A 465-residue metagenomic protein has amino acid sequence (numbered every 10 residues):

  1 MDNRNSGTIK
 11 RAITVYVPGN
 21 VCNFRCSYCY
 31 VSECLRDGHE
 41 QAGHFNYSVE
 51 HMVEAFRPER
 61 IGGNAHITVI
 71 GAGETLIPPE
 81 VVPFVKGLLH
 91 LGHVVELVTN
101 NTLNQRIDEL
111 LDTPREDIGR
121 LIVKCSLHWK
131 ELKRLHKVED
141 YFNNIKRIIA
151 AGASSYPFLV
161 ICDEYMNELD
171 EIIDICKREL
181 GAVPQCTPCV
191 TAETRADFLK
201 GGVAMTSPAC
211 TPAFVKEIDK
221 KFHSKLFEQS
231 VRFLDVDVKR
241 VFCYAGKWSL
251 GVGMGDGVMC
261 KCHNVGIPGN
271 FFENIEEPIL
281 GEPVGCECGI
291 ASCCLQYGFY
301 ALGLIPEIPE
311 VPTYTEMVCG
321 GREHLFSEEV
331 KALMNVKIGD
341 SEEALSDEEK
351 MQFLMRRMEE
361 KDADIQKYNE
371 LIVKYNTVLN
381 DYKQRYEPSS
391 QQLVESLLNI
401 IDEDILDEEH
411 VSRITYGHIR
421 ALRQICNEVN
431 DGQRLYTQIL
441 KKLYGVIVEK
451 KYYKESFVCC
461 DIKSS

Functional and structural regions predicted by a protein language model:
M1-N5, G285-N380, Q384, S389 (+3 more regions): Radical SAM enzyme core and accessory elements
D2-Y47: Canonical Radical SAM [4Fe-4S] cluster-binding loop centered on the CxxxCxxC motif and its immediate flanking residues
A12, E33-Y47, G63-I77, H90-R106 (+3 more regions): Core AdoMet radical
E54-A72, G320-K337: Short Fe-S-cluster ligation motifs
E59-R60, L110-R120, N143-A150: Acidic (Asp/Glu)-rich catalytic clusters
H128-M254: Radical SAM enzyme [4Fe-4S]-AdoMet core and its adjacent flexible, acidic and glycine-rich loops/tails across
T194-S327: Accessory C-terminal segments flanking Radical SAM cores
I365, K383-Q391, I405-T415, N427-T437 (+1 more regions): Charged, low-complexity interaction regions
